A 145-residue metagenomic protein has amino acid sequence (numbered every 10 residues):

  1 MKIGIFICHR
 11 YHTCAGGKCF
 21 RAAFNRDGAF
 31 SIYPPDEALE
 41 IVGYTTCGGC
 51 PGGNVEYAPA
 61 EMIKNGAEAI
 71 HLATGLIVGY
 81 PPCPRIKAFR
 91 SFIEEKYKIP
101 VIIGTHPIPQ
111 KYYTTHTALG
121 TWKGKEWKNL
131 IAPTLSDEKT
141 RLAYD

Functional and structural regions predicted by a protein language model:
M1-M62, P82-R85, I99, P107 (+2 more regions): Conserved mixed alpha/beta catalytic, RNA-binding, or beta-rich assembly cores of soluble enzyme, regulatory
E56-S91: Mid-chain, well-packed structural core segment of small domains
T74-V78, T105-Q110: Short beta-alpha junction loops
I93-P100: Alpha-helix-loop-beta-strand connector modules within alpha/beta enzyme cores
L130-K139: Glycine-rich, aromatic-bearing surface loops/beta-hairpins
